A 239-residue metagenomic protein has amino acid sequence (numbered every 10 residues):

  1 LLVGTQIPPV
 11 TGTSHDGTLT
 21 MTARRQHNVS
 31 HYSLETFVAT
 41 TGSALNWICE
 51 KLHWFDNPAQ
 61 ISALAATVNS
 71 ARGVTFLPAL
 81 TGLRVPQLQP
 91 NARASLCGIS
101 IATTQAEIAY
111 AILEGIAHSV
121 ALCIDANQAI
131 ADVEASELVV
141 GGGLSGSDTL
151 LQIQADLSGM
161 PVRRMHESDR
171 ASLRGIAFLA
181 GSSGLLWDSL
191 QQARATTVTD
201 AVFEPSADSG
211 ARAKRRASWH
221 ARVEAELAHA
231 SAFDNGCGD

Functional and structural regions predicted by a protein language model:
L1-G141, G146-D239: Active-site core segments that coordinate phosphate-bearing ligands/cofactors across diverse enzyme families
